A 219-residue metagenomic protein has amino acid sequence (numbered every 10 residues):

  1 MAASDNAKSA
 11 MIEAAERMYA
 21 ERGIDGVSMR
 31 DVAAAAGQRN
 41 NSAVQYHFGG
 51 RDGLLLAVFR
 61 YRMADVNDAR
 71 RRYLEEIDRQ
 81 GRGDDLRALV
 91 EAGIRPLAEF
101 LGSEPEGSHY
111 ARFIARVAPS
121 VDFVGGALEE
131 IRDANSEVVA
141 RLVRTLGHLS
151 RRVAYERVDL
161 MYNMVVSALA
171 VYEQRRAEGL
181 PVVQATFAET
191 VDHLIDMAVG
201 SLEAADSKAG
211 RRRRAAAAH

Functional and structural regions predicted by a protein language model:
M1-R22, D31, A35, G53 (+2 more regions): Basic, helix-initiating cap at the start of DNA-binding domains
K8-E13, F48-R71, E75: An amphipathic alpha-helix adjacent to DNA-recognition modules
M18, D25-G53, A57, Y61: Helix-turn-helix
N40, D52, A118-F123, V165-A170 (+2 more regions): Short alpha-helix boundary/capping elements
V58, D85, L89, G93 (+5 more regions): Residue-level detector of well-ordered alpha-helical segments, enriched for hydrophobic/aromatic packing positions
R71-G107: Hydrophobic alpha-helical connector segments
R95-E137: Short secondary-structure transition hinges
R132-H219: C-terminal peripheral helix-coil segments that are non-catalytic and often amphipathic
